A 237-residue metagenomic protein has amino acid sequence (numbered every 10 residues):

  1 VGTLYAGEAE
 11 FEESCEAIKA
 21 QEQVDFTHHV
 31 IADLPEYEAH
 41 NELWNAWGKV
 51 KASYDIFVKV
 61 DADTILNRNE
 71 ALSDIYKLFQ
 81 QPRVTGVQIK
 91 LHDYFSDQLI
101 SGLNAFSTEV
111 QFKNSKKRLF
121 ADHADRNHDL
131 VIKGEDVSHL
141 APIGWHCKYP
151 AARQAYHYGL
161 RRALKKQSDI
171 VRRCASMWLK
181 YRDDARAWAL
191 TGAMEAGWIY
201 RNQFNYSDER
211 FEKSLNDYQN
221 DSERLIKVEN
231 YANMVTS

Functional and structural regions predicted by a protein language model:
V1-G7: A conserved hydrophobic helix/loop-capping motif in glycosyltransferases and polysaccharide synthases
E13-D25: Short, acidic, metal-binding catalytic loop of nucleotide-sugar glycosyltransferases
L34-N41: A short, glycine-/small-residue-rich helix N-cap motif at loop->alpha-helix starts within glycosyltransferase
N41-I56: Active-site nucleotide-sugar/metal-binding loop of Leloir-type enzymes
S53-I65: Short beta-strand-to-loop acidic/aromatic patch adjacent to the donor-nucleotide binding site
A62-K77: Acidic donor-binding/catalytic loop of UDP-sugar-dependent glycosyltransferases, especially processive GT2
G86-G102: Short beta-strand-to-loop element that shapes/binds the nucleotide-sugar donor at the catalytic cleft/hinge
V137-S237: C-terminal catalytic/acceptor-binding lobe
